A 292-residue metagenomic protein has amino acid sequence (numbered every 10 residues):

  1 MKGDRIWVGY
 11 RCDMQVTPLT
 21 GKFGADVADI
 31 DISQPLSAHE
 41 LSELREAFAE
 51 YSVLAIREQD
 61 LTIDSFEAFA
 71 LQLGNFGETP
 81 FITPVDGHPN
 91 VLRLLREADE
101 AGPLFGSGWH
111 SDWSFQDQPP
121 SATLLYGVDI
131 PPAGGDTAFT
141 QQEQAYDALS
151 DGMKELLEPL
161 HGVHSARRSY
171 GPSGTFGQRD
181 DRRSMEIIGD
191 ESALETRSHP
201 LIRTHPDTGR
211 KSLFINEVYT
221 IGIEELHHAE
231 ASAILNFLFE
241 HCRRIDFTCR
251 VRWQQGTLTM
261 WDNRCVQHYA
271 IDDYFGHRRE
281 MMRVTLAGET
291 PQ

Functional and structural regions predicted by a protein language model:
K2-L258, N263-Q292: Non-heme Fe(II) oxygenase catalytic core, chiefly the N-lobe of the double-stranded beta-helix
